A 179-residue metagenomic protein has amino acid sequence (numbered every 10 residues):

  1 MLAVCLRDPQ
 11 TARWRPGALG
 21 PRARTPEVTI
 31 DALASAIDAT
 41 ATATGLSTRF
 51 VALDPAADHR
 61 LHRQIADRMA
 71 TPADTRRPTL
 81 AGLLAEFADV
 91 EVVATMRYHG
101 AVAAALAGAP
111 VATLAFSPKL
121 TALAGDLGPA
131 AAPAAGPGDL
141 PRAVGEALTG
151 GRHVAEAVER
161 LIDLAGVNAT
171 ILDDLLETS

Functional and structural regions predicted by a protein language model:
M1-S179: Active-site anion-handling motifs in enzyme catalytic cores
